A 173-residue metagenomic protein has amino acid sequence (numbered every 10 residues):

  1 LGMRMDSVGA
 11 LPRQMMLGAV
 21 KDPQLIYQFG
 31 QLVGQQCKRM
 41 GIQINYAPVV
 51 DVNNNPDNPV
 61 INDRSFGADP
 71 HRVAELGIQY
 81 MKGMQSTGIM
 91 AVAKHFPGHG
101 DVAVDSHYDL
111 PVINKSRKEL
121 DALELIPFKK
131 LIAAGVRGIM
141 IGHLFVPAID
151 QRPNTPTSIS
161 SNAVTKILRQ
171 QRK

Functional and structural regions predicted by a protein language model:
L1-A91, S160-K173: N-terminal beta-rich core of secreted/periplasmic extracellular enzymes
A68-K173: Second-shell residues forming the walls of enzyme active-site clefts
